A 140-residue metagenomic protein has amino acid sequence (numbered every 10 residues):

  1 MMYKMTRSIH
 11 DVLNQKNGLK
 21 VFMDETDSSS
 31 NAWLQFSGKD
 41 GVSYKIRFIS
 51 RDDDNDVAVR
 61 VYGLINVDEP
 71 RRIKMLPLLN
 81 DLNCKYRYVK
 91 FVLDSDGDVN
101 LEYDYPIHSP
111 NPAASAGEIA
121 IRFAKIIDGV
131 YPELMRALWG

Functional and structural regions predicted by a protein language model:
M1-I46, L93: Charge-rich, low-complexity N-terminal segments
M2, T6, D68, R72-M75 (+1 more regions): Generic alpha-helical secondary structure
D24-D27, D94, E133-G140: Short, surface-exposed recognition loops or helix-turn segments adjacent to catalytic cores
S29-A32, N55-V57, D98-V99: Hydrophobic residues embedded in beta-strands of well-ordered beta-sheets
S37-I65: Long, continuous compositionally biased terminal/linker segments
A58-D98: Short, internal acidic amphipathic alpha-helical interface segments that mediate docking to partner proteins
V92-A124: A short, solvent-exposed beta-edge/loop patch
A116-G140: A conserved amphipathic terminal alpha-helix motif
